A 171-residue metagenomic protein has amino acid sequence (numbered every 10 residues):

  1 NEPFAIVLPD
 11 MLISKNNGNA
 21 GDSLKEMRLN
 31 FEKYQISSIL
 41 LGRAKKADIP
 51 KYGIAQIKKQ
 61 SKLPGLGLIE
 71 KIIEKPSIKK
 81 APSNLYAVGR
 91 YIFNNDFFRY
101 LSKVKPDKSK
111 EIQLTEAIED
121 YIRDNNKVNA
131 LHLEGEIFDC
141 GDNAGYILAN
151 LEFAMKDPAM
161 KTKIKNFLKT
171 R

Functional and structural regions predicted by a protein language model:
N1, I57, K62-L68, K75 (+1 more regions): Conserved alpha/beta core of the MobA/IspD/sugar-nucleotide pyrophosphorylase nucleotidyltransferase superfamily
N1-I54, L101-V104: Conserved beta-loop-beta/alpha segment of the NTase-like Rossmann-fold superfamily that binds/positions NTPs
V7-D10, N16-N17, L41-A44, K58-K59 (+3 more regions): Fold-independent oxyanion-binding glycine-rich loops and adjacent beta-strand/coil segments at enzyme active sites
A20-E26, G65-I73: Glycine-rich, flexible loop segments associated with nucleotide phosphate handling
